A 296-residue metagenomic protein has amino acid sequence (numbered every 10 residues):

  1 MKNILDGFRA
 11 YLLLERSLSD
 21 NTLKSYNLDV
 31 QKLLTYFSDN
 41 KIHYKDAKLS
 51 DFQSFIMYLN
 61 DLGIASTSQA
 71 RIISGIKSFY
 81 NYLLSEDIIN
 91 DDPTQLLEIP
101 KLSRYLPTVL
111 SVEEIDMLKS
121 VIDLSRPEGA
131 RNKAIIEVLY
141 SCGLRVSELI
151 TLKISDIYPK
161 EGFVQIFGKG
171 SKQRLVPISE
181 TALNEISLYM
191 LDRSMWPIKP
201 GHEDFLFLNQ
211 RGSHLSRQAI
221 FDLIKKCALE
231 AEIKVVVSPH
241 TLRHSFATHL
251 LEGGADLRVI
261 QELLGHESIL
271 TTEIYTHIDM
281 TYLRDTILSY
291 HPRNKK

Functional and structural regions predicted by a protein language model:
M1-K296: Conserved catalytic core of the tyrosine transesterase superfamily
